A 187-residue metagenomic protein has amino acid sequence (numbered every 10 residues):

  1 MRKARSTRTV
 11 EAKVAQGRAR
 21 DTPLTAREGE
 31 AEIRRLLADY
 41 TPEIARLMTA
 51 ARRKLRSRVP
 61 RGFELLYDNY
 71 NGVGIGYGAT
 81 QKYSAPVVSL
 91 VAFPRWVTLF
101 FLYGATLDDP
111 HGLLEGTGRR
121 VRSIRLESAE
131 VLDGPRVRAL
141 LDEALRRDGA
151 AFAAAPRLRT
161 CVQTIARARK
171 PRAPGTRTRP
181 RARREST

Functional and structural regions predicted by a protein language model:
M1-T187: Charge-dense, helix-prone N-terminal extensions
